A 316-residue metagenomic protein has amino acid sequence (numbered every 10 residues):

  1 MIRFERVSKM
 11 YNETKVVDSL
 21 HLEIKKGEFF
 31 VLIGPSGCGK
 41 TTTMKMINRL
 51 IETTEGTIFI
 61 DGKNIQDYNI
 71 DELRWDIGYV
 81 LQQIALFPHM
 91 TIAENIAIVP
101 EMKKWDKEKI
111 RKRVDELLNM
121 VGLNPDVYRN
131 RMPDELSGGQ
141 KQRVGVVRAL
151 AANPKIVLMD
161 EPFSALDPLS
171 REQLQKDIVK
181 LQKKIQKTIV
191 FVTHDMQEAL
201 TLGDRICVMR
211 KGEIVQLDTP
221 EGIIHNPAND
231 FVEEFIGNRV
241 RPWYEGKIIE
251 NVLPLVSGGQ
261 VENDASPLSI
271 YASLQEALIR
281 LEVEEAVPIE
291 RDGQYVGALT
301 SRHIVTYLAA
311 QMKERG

Functional and structural regions predicted by a protein language model:
N48: Helix-to-loop junction immediately C-terminal to a conserved catalytic motif
E108-V127: Conserved ABC ATPase "signature" region
R131-L136, Q140: Conserved ABC ATPase signature
A151-K155: A short, proline-enriched helix->beta-strand linker immediately N-terminal to the Walker B motif in ABC-type P-loop
L217-D218, N226, A298: ABC ATPase "signature
V261-E285, I289-Q294, T300-G316: The conserved cystathionine-beta-synthase
